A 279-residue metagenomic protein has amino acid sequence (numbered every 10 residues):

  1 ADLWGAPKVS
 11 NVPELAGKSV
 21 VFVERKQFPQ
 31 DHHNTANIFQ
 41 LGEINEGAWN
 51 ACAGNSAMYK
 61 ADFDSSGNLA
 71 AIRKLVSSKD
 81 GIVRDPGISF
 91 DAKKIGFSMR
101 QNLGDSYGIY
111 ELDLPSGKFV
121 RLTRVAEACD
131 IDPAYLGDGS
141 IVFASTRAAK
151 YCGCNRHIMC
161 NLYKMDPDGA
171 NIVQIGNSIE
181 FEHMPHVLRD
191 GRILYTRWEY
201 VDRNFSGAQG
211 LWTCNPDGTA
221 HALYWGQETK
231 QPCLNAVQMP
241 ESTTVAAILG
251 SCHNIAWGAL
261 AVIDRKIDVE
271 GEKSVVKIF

Functional and structural regions predicted by a protein language model:
A1-F279: Sequence signature of WD/YWTD-type beta-propeller architectures
